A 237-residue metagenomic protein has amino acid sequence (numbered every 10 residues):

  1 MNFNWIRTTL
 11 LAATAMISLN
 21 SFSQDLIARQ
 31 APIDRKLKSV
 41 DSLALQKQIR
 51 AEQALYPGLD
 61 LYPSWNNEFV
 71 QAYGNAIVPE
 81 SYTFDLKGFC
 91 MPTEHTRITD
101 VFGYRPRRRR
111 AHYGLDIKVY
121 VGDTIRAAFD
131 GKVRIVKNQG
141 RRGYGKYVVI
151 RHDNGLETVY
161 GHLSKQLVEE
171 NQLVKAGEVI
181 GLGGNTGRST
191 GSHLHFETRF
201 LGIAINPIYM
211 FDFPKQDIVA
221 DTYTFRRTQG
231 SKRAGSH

Functional and structural regions predicted by a protein language model:
N2-I6, L11, L19-F102, R108 (+1 more regions): Polar/charged, compositionally biased leader and regulatory segments
T83-C90, R107-Q139: Short, glycine/small-residue-enriched coil/turn segments at secondary-structure junctions
D100, V119, I135, H162-K165 (+1 more regions): A residue-level detector for short acidic-glycine micro-motifs
G103, Y120-G122, D130, N138 (+3 more regions): Solvent-exposed coil/turn segments that connect beta secondary-structure elements in extracytoplasmic/periplasmic
R110-H112, A127-L167, H193, E197: Zn2+-dependent peptidoglycan hydrolase active-site motif and core
T124-I135, V168-G183: Short, well-structured beta-strand-loop connectors
Y144-H152, Q172-G230: Conserved, short, structured surface segments that act as functional micro-motifs
